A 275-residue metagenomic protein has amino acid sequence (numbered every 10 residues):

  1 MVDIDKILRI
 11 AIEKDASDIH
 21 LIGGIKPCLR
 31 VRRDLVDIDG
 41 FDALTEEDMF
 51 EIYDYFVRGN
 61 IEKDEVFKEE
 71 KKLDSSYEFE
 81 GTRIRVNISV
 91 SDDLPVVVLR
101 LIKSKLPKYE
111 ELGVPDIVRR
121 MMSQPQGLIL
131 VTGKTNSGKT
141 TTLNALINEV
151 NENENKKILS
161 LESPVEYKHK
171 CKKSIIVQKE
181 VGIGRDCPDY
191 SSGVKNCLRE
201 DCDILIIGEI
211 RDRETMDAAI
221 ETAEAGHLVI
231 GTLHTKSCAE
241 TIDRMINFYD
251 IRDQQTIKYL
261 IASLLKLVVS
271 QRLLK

Functional and structural regions predicted by a protein language model:
M1-K275: Short, flexible helix-loop junctions that flank or precede catalytic/ligand sites
